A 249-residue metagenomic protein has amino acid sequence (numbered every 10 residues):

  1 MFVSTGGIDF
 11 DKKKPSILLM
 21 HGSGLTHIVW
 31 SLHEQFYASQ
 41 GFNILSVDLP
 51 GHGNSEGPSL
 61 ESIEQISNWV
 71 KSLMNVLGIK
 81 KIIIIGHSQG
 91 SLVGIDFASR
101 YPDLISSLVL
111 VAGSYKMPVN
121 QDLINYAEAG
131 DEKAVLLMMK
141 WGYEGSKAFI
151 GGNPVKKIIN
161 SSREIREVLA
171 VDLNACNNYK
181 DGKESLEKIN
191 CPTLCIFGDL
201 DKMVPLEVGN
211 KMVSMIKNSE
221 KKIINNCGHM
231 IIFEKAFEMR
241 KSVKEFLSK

Functional and structural regions predicted by a protein language model:
M1-L18, S39-N43, I79-K80, R163 (+1 more regions): Alpha/beta-hydrolase fold catalytic core
S4-G6, S31-S39, N43-G86, K241: Active-site loop/oxyanion-hole signature of alpha/beta-hydrolase fold enzymes
G22-L25, S88: Active-site glycine-rich loops that stabilize anionic/oxyanionic intermediates across multiple enzyme folds
L92-L136: Flexible "cap/lid" loop of the alpha/beta hydrolase fold
N125-K188: Conserved alpha/beta-hydrolase catalytic His-Asp/Glu region
I189, C195-F197, D201: Short beta-strand/loop motif that positions the catalytic acidic residue of the alpha/beta-hydrolase fold
L206, N210-H229: Catalytic histidine neighborhood in serine/cysteine hydrolases with alpha/beta-hydrolase-type architecture
C227-R240: Catalytic histidine-centered segment of alpha/beta-hydrolase-like enzymes
